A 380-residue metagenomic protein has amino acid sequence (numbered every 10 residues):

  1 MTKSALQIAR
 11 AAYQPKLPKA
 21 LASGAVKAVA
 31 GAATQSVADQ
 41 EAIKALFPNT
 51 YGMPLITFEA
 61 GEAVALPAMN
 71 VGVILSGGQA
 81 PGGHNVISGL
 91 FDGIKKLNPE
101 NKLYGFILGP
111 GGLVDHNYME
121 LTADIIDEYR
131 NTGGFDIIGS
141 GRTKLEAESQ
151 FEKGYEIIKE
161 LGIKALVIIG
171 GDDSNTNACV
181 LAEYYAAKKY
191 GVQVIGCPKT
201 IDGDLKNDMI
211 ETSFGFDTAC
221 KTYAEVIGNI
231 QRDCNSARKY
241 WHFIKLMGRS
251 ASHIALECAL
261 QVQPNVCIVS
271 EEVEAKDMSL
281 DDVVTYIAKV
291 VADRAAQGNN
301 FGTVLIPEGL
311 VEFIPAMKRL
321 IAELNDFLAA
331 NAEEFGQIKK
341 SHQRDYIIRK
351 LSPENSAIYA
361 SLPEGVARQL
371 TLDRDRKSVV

Functional and structural regions predicted by a protein language model:
M1-V71, K96-N101, I126-R130, F135-D136 (+2 more regions): N-terminal low-complexity/intrinsically disordered extensions
G31-V64, L113-K164, D173, I201 (+3 more regions): Glycine-rich oxoanion-binding loops at beta->alpha junctions
N70-G78, G83, K164-D173, I244: A short, small-residue-rich loop immediately preceding and capping a beta-strand
A80-L90, L113-V114, E146-F151, I168 (+4 more regions): Short glycine/serine/threonine-rich phosphate/pyrophosphate-binding segments that cradle anionic phosphate groups
E100-G109, G196: Short internal beta-strands
N101, I157, A165-G170, T176-I195 (+2 more regions): Accessory alpha-helical/coil subdomains and C-terminal extensions that flank or cap enzyme catalytic cores
I107-L113, R142-K144, D172-S174, K199-G203 (+2 more regions): Acidic, glycine-rich active-site loops and adjacent beta-strand->loop/helix elements that engage anionic groups
